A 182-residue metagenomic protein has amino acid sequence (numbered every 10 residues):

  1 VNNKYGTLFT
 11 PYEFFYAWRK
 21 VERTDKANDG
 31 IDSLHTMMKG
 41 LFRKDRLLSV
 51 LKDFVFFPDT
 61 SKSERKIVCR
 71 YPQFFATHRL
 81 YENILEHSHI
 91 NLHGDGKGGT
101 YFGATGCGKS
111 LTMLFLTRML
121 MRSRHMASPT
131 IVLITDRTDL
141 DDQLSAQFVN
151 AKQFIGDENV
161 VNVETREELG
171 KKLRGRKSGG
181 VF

Functional and structural regions predicted by a protein language model:
V1-T135, D139-E158, R176-G180: ATP-dependent helicase/translocase motor core
T138, V160-G170: Conserved helicase motor
R166-V181: Conserved motor-coupling elements within RecA-like helicase/translocase cores
